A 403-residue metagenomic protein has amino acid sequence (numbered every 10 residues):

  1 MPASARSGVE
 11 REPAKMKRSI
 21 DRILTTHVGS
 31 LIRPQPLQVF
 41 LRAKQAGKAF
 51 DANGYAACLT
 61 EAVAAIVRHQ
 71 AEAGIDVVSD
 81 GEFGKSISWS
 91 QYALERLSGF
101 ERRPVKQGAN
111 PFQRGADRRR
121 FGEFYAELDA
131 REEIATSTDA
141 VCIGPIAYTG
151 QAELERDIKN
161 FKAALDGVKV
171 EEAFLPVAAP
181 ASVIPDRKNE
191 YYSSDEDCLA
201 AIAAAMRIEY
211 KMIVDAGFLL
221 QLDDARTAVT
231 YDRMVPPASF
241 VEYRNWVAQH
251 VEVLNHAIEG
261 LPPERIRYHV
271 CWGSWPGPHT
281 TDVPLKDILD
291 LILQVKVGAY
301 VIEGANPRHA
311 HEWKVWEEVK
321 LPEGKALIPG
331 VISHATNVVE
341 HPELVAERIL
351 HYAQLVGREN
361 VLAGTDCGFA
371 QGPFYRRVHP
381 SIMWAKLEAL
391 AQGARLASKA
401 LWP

Functional and structural regions predicted by a protein language model:
V9-P403: Domain-level signal for soluble alpha/beta catalytic cores
